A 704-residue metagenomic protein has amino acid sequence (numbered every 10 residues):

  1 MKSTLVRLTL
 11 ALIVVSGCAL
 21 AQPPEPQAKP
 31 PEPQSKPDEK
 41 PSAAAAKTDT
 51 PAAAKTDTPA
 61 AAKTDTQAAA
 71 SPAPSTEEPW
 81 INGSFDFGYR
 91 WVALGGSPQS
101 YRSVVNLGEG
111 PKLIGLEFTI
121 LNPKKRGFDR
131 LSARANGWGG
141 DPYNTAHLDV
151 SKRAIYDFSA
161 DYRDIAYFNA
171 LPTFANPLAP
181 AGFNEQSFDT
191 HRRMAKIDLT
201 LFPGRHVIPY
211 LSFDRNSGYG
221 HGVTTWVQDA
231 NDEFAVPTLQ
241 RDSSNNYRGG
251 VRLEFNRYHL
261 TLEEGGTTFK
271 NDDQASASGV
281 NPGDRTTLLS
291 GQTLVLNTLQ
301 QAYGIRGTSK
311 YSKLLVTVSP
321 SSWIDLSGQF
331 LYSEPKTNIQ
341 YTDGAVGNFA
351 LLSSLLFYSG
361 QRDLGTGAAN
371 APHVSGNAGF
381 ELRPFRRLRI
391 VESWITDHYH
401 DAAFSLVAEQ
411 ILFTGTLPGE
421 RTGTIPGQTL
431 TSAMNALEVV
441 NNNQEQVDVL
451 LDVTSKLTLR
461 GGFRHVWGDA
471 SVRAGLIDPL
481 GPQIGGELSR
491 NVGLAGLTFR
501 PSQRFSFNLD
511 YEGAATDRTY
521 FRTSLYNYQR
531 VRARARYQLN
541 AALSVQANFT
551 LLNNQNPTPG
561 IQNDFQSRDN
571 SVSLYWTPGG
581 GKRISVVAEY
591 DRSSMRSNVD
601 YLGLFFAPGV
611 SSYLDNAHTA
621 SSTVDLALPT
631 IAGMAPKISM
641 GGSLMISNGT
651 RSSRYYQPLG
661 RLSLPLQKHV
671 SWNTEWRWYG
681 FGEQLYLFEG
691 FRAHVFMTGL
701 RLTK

Functional and structural regions predicted by a protein language model:
K2-Q22: Sec-dependent N-terminal signal peptides
V6, A19, D38, A45 (+5 more regions): Intrinsically disordered, low-complexity serine/threonine-rich segments
Q22-P74: Compositionally biased, proline/threonine/alanine/serine-rich low-complexity intrinsically disordered stretches
A69-G83, R90-K704: Gram-negative and organellar
